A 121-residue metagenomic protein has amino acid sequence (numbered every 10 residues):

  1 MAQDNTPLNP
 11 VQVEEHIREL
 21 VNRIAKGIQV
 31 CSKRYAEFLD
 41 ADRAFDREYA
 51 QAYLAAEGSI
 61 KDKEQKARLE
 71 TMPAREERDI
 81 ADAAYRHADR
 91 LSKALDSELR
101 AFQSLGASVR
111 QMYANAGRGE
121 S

Functional and structural regions predicted by a protein language model:
M1-G27: Short, charge-rich amphipathic alpha-helices with coiled-coil/heptad character
E14, R18, D46, Q103-G106: Generic detector of well-ordered alpha-helical segments enriched in charged/polar residues, highlighting helical
H16, G106-S121: Acidic, low-complexity, intrinsically disordered peripheral segments
C31-K63: Extended alpha-helical coiled-coil "stalk/arm" regions that act as elongated linkers or oligomerization scaffolds
A56-A84: Short, glycine/alanine-rich amphipathic alpha-helical segment that often forms an alpha-turn-alpha hairpin
E76-V109: Long amphipathic alpha-helical coiled-coil segments
